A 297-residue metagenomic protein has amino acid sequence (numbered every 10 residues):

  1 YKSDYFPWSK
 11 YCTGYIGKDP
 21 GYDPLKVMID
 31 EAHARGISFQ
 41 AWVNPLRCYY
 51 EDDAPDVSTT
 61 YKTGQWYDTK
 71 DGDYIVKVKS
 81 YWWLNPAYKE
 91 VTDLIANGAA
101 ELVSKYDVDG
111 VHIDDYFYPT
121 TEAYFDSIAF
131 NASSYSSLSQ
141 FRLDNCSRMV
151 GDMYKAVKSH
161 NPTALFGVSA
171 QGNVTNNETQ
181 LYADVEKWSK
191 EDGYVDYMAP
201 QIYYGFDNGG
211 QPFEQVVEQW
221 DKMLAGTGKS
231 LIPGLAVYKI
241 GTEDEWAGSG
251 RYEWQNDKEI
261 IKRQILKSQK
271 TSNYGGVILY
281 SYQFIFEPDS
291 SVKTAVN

Functional and structural regions predicted by a protein language model:
Y1-Y15, R47-V78, Y116-Y135, S249-E253: Aromatic- and acidic-residue-enriched segments that line the glycan-binding/catalytic groove of carbohydrate-active
Y1-Y50, S134-H160, P212-E214: Aromatic-lined substrate-binding rim segments of carbohydrate-active enzymes
S3-Y22, V78-D93, Y135-C146, P200-D207 (+1 more regions): The substrate-binding groove and active-site-proximal loops of carbohydrate-active enzymes, especially glycoside
P24-D30, Q40-K105, R251-Y252: Active-site-adjacent "subsite" loops/lids of carbohydrate-active enzymes
I37-Y50, H112-P119, S139-L181, G228-I240: Aromatic-lined carbohydrate-recognition surfaces of secreted/lumenal glycan-active proteins
V91-L102, N176-G193, F213, E253-K270: Short, acidic/polar
D109, D114, I128-S133, L181-Q211: Aromatic- and acid-rich polysaccharide-binding/catalytic face of secreted or lumenal carbohydrate-active enzymes
D192-P212, Q219-N297: Substrate-binding cleft of secreted/luminal carbohydrate-active enzymes
